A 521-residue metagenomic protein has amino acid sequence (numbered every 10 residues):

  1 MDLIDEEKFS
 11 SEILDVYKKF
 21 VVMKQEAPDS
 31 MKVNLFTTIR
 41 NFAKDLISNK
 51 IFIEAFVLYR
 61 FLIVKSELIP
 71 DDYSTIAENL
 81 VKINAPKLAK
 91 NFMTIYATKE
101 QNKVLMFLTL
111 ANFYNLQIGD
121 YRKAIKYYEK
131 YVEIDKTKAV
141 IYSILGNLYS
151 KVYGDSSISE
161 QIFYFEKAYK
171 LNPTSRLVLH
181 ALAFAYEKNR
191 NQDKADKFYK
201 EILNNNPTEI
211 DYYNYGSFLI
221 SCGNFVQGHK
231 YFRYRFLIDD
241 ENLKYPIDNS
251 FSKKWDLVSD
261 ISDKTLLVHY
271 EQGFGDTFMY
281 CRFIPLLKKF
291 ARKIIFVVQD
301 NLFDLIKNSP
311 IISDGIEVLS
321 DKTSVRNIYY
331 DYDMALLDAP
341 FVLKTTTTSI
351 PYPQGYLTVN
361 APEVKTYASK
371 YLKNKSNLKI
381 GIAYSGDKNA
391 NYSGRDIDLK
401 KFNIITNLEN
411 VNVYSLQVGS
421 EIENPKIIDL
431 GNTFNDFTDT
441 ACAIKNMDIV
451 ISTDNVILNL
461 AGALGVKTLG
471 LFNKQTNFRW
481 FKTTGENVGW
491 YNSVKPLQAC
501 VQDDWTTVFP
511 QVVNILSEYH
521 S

Functional and structural regions predicted by a protein language model:
M1-I449, D454-S521: Alpha-helical solenoid repeat scaffolds of the TPR/TPR-like class and their adjacent stem/linker regions that mediate
